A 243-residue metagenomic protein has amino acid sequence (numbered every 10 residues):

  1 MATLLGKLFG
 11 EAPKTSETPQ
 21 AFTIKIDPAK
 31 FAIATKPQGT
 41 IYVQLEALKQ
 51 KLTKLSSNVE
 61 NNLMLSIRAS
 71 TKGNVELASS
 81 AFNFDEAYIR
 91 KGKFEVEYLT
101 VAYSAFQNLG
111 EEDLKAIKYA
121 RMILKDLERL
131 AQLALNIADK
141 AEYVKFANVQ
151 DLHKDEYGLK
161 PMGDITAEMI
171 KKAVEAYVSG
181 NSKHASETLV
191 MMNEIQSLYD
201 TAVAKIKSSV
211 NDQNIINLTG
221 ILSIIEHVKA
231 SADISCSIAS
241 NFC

Functional and structural regions predicted by a protein language model:
A2-C243: Cytosolic, long alpha-helical scaffolding segments
